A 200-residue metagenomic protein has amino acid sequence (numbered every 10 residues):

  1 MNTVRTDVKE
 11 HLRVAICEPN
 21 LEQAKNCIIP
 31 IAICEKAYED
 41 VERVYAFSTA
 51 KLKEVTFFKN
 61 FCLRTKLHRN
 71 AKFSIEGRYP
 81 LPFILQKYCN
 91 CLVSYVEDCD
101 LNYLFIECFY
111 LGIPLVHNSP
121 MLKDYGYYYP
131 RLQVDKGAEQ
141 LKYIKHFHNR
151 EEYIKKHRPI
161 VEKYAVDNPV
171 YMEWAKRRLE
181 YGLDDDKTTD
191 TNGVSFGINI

Functional and structural regions predicted by a protein language model:
M1-L67: Conserved catalytic-core segment of nucleotide-activated headgroup transferases in glycan assembly
E18-L21, K72, C99, Y128: Short N-terminal micro-motifs specific to bacterial/archaeal maturation and metal-cluster initiation sites
N20, A50-L52, Y79, M121 (+1 more regions): Short, solvent-exposed coil/turn elements at secondary-structure transition points
N26-A37, A138, P169-K176: Well-ordered, non-membrane alpha-helical segments in soluble/globular domains
A32-K36, P82, K142, H146 (+1 more regions): Surface-exposed alpha-helical segments enriched in charged/polar residues
L52-L111: Donor nucleotide-activated moiety binding/catalytic core segment of transferases that use nucleotide-activated donors
K87-A165: Catalytic binding pocket for nucleotide-activated donors in carbohydrate/polymer assembly enzymes
H148-I200: A charged, aromatic-enriched C-terminal amphipathic alpha-helix characteristic of glycosyltransferases across folds
